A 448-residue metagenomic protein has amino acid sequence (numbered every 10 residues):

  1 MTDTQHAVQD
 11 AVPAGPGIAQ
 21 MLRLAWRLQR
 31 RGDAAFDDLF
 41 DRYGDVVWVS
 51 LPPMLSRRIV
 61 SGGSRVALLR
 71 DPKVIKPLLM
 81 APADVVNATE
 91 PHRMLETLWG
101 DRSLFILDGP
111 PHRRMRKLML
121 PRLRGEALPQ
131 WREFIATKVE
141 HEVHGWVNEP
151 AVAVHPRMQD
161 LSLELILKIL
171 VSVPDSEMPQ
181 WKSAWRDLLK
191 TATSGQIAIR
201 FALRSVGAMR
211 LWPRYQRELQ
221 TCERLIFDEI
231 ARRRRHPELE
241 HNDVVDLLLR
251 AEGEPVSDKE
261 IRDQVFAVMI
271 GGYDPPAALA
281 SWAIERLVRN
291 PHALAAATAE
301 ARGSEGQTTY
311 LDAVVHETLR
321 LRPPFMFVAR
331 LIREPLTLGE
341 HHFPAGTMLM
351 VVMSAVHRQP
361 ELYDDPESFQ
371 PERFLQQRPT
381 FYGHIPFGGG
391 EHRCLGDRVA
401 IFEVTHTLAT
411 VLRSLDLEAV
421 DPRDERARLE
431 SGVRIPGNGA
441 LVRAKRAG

Functional and structural regions predicted by a protein language model:
T2-L98, R114, T137-H141, S176 (+2 more regions): N-terminal membrane-proximal hinge/A-helix region immediately C-terminal to the signal-anchor transmembrane segment
T2-V12, N87-E96, P111, A127-A278: Cytochrome P450 heme-thiolate monooxygenase catalytic core
Q9-V12, F40, V139, R186-D187 (+3 more regions): Cytochrome P450 proximal C-terminal region
V12-I18, R132, A136, A184-D187 (+9 more regions): Cytochrome P450 I-helix active-site segment
R23-V47, E305-G339, P360: Conserved cytochrome P450 K-helix E-x-x-R motif and the immediately C-terminal K′/meander segment
P275-E300, R398-S414: Cytochrome P450 catalytic-core helices
V351-Q377: Conserved cytochrome P450 K-helix/beta-meander segment immediately N-terminal to the heme-binding cysteine loop
